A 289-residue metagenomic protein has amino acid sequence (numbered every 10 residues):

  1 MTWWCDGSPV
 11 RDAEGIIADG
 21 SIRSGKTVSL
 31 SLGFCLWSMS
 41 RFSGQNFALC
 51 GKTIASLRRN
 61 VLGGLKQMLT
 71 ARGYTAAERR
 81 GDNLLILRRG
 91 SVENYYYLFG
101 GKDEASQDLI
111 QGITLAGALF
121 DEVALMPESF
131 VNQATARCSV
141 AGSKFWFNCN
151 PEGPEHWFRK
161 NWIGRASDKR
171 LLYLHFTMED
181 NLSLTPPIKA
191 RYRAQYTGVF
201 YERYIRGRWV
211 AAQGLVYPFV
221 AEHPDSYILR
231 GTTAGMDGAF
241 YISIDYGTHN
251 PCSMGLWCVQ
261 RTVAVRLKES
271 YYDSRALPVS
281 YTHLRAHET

Functional and structural regions predicted by a protein language model:
M1-R11: Pre-Walker A adenine-sensing motif
G15-E78: Conserved P-loop
G63-I113: Inter-Walker segment of RecA-like/P-loop motor cores
G117, L125-Q195: ASCE P-loop NTPase helicase motor core
E122: Walker B catalytic acidic pair
N181-Y246: ATPase catalytic-site recognition across NTP-hydrolyzing enzymes
C252-W257: Short beta-strand scaffold segments in enzyme catalytic cores
T282-T289: Conserved small/polar residues in nucleotide/adenosyl-binding loops
